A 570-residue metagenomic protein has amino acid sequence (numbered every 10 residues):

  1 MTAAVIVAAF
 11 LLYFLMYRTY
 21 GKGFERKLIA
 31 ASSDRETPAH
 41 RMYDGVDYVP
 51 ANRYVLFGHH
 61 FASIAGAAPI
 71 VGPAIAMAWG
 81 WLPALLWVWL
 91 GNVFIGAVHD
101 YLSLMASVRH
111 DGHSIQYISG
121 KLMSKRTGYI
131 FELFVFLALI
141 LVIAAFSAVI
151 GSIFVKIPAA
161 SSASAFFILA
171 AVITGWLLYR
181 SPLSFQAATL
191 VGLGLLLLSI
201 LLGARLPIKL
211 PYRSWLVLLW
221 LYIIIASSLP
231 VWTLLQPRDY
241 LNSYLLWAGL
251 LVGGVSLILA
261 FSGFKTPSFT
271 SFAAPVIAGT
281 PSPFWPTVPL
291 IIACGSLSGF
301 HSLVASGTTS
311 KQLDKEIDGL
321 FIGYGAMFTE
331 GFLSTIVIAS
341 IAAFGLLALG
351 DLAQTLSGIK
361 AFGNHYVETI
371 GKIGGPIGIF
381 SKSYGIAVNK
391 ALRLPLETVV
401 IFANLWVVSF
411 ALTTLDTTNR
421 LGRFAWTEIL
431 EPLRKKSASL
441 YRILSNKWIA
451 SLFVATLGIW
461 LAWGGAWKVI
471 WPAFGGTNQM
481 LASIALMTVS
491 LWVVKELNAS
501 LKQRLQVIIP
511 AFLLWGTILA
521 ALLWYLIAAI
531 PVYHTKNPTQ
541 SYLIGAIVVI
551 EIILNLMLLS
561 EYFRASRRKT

Functional and structural regions predicted by a protein language model:
T2, M16, A68-I70, L82 (+13 more regions): Transmembrane helix-loop junctions in multi-pass membrane proteins
T2-R18, A76-S107, Q116, S162-A171 (+4 more regions): Extracellular loop-to-transmembrane helix junctions
A9-T19, V135, V142, S243-F264 (+3 more regions): Selective recognition of specific alpha-helical transmembrane segments in multi-pass small-molecule
L15-I70, S243, P283, T287 (+1 more regions): Membrane-interface "cap" regions at the ends of multi-pass membrane proteins
K22-D47, P73-I75, L85, W89 (+6 more regions): Flexible loop linkers connecting adjacent transmembrane helices in multi-pass alpha-helical membrane transporters
A51-H110, K121-K125, V142, S147-K156 (+5 more regions): Membrane-interface helix-loop-helix modules in multi-pass membrane proteins
K125-I140, G325-G331, P395-A403, V408 (+2 more regions): Loop-to-transmembrane helix boundary motifs in multi-pass membrane proteins
L257-A274, F328-S383, T417: Extracellular/periplasmic helix-exit of transmembrane alpha-helices
